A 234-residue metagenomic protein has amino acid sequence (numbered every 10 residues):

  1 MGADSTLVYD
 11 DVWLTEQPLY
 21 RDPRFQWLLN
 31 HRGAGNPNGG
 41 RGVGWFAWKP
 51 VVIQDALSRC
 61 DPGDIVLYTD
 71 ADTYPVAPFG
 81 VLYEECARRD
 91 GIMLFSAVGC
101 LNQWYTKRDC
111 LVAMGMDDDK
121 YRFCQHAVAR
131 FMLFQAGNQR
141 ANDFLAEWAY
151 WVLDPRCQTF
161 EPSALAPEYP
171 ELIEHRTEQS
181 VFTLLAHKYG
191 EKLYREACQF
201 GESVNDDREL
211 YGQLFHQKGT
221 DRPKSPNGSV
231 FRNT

Functional and structural regions predicted by a protein language model:
M1-T234: Glycosyltransferase catalytic domains, chiefly GT-A lineage
